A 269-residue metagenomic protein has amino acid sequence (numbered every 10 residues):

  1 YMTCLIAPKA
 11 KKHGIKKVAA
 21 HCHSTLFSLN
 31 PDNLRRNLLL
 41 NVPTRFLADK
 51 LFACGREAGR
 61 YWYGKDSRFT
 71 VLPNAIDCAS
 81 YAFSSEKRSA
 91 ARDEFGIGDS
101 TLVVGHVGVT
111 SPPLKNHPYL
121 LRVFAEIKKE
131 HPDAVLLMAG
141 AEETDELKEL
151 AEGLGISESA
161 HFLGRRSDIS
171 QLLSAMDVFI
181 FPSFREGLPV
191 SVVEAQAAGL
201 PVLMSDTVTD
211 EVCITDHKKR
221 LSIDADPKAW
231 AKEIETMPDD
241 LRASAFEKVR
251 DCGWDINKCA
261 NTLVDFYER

Functional and structural regions predicted by a protein language model:
F46-E86, R220: Donor nucleotide-sugar binding/catalytic pocket of nucleotide-sugar-dependent glycosyltransferases
A82-I97: A short helix/loop element that forms part of the nucleotide-sugar donor recognition site in Leloir-type
L102, H106-E126, D145: A conserved mid-protein helix/loop that constitutes part of the nucleotide-sugar donor-binding site
K148-G164: Nucleotide-activated donor-binding/catalytic signature segment of Leloir-type glycosyltransferases, i.e., the conserved
R165, F184: Aromatic "clamp/platform" in nucleotide-sugar-dependent glycosyltransferases that forms part of the donor/acceptor
P201-S205: Short hydrophobic beta-strand element within catalytic cores of glycosyltransferases and related nucleotide-activated
E211-M237: Change "using UDP/GDP/dTDP sugars" to "using nucleotide sugars
L241-R269: A charged, aromatic-enriched C-terminal amphipathic alpha-helix characteristic of glycosyltransferases across folds
